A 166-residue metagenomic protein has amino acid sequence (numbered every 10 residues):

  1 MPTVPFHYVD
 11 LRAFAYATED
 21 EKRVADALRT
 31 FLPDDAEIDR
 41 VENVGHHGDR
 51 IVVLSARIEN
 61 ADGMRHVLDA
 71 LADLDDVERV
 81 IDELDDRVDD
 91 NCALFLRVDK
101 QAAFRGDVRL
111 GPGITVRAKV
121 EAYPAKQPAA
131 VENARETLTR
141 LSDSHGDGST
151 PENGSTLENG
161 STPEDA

Functional and structural regions predicted by a protein language model:
M1-E37: Long, hydrophobic N-terminal alpha-helical segment
H7-F14, L94, V116-V120: Short glycine-/aliphatic-rich beta-strand segments at the starts of folded cytosolic domains
A13-A17, L32, N60-D62, K100-A102 (+1 more regions): Beta-strand elements of well-folded, non-transmembrane domains
V24-A27, V67-L74, A134-R135: Short amphipathic alpha-helices in soluble, non-transmembrane regions that often serve as interface/regulatory elements
F31, V53, M64-A72: Acidic, Ser/Thr- and Gly-enriched intrinsically disordered low-complexity segments
I38-G63: Short, charge-patterned binding micro-sites
D69-F104: Mid-chain, well-packed structural core segment of small domains
L96-A166: Glycine-rich, aromatic-bearing surface loops/beta-hairpins
